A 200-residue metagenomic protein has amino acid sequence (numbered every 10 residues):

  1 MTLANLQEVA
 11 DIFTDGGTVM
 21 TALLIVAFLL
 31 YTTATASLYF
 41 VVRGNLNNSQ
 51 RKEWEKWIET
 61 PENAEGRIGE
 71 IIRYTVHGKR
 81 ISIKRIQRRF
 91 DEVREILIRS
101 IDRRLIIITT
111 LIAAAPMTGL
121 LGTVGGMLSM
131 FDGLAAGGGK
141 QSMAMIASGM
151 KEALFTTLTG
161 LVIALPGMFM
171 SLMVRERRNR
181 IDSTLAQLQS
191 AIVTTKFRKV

Functional and structural regions predicted by a protein language model:
T2-K52: Hydrophobic membrane-targeting segments
F13-M20, L97-A115, G149-T157: Loop-to-transmembrane-helix entry motif
G17, Y31, I72, G119 (+2 more regions): Residue-level signature of catalytic and energy-coupling elements of molecular machines, predominantly ATP/GTP-dependent
A22-T35, L111-L121, I163: Lipid-exposed faces of alpha-helical membrane segments in multi-pass integral membrane proteins
G44-G137, M170-V200: Predominantly long cytosolic amphipathic alpha-helical stalk/bundle segments
G133-A147: Membrane-interfacial helix-loop-helix connectors in multipass membrane proteins
K151-F169: Hydrophobic alpha-helical transmembrane segments of polytopic membrane proteins
